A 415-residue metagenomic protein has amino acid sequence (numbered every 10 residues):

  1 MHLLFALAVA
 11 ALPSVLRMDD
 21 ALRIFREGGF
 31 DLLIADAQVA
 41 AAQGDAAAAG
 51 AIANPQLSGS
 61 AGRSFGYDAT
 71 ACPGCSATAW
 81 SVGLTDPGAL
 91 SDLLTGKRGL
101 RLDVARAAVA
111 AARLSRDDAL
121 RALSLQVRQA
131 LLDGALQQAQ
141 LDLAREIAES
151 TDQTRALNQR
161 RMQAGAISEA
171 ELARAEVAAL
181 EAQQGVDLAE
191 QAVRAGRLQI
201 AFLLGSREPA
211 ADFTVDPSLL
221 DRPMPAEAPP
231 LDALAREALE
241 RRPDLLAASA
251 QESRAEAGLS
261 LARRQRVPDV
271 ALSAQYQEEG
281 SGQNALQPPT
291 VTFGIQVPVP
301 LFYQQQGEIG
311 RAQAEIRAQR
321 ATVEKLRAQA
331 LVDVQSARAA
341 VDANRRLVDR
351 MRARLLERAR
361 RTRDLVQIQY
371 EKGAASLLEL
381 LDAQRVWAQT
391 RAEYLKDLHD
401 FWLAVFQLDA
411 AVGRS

Functional and structural regions predicted by a protein language model:
H2-A10: Sec-dependent N-terminal signal peptides
A10-D19: Cleaved targeting-peptide boundary
L12, S58-R101, P217-A228, S260 (+1 more regions): Small/polar, glycine/serine/threonine/aspartate-rich low-complexity segments that form flexible
L16, R116-E237, A340, N344 (+1 more regions): Periplasmic alpha-helical coiled-coil/stalk elements that build and connect Gram-negative outer-membrane
D19-G28, V82, S91, I167 (+4 more regions): Amphipathic alpha-helical coiled-coil scaffold segments and their short linker/junction regions
R23-L33, A40-P55, D68, G83-V104 (+9 more regions): A glycine-/polar-enriched beta->alpha junction
I34-A49, A119, L123-R145, Q153-A156 (+5 more regions): Amphipathic alpha-helical coiled-coil segments
R106, E169-A178, L377-R385: Short, charged, amphipathic alpha-helical segments
